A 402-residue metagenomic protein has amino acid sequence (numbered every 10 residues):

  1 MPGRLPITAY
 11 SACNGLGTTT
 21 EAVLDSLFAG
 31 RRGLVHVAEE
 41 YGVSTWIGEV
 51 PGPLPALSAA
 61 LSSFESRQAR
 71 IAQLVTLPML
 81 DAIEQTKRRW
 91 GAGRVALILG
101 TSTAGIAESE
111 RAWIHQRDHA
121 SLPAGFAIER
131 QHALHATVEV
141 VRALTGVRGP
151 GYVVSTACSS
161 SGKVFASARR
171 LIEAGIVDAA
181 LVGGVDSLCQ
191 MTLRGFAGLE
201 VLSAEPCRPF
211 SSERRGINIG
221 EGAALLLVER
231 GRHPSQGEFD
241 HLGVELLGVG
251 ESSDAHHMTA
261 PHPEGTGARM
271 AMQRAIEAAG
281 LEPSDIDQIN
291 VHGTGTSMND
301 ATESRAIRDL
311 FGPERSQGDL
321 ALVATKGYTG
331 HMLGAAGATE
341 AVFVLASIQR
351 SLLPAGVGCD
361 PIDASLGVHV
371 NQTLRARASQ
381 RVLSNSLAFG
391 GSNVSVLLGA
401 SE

Functional and structural regions predicted by a protein language model:
M1-F64, T101, G231-E245, V342-V357 (+2 more regions): ACP-dependent fatty acid/polyketide chain-elongation machinery
R4-T8, C13, D25-W46, P206-A279 (+1 more regions): Condensing-enzyme catalytic core mediating Claisen C-C bond formation in acyl metabolism
A9, L27, M79, L97 (+12 more regions): Conserved small-residue
E21-L99, G105-I106, A271-P283: Conserved active-site "lid/cap" helical segment
A59-L80, P123-A133, G151-K163, R208-A224 (+3 more regions): Active-site pocket-shaping loop/turn-to-helix segments
L80, L134, R142-T145, P150-G183 (+4 more regions): Active-site-proximal alpha-helical scaffold in enzymes
T101-Y152, N299-E314: Active-site-proximal gating segment of KS-fold condensing enzymes and close homologs
I176-G198, S203-R214, V249-P263, V291-A301 (+1 more regions): Acyl-CoA/ACP chain-elongation machinery
